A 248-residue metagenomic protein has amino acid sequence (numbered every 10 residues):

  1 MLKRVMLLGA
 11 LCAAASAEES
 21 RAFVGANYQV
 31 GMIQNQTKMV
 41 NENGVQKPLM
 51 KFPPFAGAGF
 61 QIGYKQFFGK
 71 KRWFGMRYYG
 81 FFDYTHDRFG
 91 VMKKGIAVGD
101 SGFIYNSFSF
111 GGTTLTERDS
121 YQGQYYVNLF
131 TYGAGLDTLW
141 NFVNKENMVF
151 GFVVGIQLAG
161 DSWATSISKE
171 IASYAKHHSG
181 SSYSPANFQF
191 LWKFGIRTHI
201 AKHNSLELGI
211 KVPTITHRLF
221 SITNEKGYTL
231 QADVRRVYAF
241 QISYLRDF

Functional and structural regions predicted by a protein language model:
M1-E19: Cleavable N-terminal export/targeting peptides
A17-K65, A172, A239-D247: Short glycine/proline- and aromatic-enriched beta-strand/turn motifs that initiate or cap beta-hairpins
E18-V24, K70-M76, N128, E146-F152 (+2 more regions): Outer-envelope beta-barrel architecture signal
A22-Y28, M76-G80, A134, F152-I156 (+3 more regions): Membrane-embedded beta-strand positions of outer-membrane beta-barrel proteins
N27-G31, Y79-T85, Q157-D161, K211-I215 (+1 more regions): Outer-membrane beta-barrel pore domains and translocons
Q34-Q46, R88-A97, A164-G180, R218-G227: Outer-membrane beta-barrel translocator domains and adjoining extracellular loop/strand segments of Gram-negative
M39, F108-G111, S182-F248: Predominantly the C-terminal beta-signal and adjacent terminal strand-loop region of outer-membrane beta-barrel
F52-I167: Gram-negative (and chloroplast) outer-membrane scaffold detector with strong preference for beta-barrel transmembrane
